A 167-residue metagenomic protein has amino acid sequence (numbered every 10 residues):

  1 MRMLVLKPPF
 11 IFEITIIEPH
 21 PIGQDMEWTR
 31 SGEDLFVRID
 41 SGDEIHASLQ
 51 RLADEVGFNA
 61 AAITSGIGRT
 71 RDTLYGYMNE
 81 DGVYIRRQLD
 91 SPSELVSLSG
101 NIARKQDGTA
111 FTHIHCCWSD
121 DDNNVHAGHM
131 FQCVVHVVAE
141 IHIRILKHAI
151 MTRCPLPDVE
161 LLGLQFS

Functional and structural regions predicted by a protein language model:
L4-L6: Leucine-biased recognition of intrinsically disordered, low-complexity hydrophobic segments
F10-T112, C117-S167: N-terminal intrinsically disordered, cationic/polar leader segments that include organellar targeting peptides
